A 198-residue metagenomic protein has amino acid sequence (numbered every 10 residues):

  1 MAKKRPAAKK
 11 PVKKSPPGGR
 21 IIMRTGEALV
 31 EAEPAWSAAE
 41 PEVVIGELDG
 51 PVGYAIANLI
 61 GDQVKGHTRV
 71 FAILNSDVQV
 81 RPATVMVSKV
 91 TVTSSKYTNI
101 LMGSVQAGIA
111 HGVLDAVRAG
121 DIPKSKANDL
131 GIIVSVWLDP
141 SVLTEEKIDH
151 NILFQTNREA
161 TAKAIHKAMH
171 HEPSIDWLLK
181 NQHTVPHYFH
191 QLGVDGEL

Functional and structural regions predicted by a protein language model:
A2-L198: Accessory interaction regions appended to the cores of large information-processing enzymes
